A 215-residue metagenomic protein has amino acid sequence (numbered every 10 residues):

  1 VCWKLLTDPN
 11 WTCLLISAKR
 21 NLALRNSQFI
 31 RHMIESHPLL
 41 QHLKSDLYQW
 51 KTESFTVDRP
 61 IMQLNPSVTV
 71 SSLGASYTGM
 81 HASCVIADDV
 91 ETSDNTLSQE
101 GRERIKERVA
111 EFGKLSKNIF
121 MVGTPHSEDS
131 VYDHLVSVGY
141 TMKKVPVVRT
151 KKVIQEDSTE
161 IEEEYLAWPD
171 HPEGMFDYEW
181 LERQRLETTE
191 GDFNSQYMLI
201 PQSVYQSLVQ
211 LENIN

Functional and structural regions predicted by a protein language model:
V1-D8: Walker A/P-loop NTP-binding motif
P9-W11, N65-P66, H81-A82, S116-K117 (+1 more regions): Short glycine-/polar-rich loops that comprise or flank the Walker A/P-loop and associated switch/sensor motifs
L14-S17, T69, I86, F120-G123 (+1 more regions): A structural signal for short, well-ordered beta-strand segments and their strand-loop junctions that often border
I16-Y77: Conserved nucleotide-state-sensing and coupling region of NTP-binding domains
L24-Q28, D129-L135, V209: A short acidic (Asp/Glu
E53-E111: Conserved RecA-like ASCE ATPase "motif II neighborhood" in helicase/translocase motors
Q99-D170: ASCE P-loop NTPase helicase motor core
S158-N215: ATPase catalytic-site recognition across NTP-hydrolyzing enzymes
